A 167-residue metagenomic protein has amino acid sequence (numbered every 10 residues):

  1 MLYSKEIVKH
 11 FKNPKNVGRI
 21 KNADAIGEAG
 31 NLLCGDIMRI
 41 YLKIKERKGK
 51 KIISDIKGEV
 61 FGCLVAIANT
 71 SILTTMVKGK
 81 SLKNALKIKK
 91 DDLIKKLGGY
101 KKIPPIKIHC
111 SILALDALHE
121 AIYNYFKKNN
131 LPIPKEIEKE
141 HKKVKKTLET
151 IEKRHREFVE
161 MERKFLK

Functional and structural regions predicted by a protein language model:
M1-N22, I26-G27, K45-R47, L82-K167: C-terminal binding/interaction regions
Y3, F11, R39, K57-G58 (+1 more regions): Broad hydrophobic/π-residue packing in well-ordered secondary structure
V17-I53, G58: Structured beta-strand/loop patches that form or line metal/cofactor-binding pockets in enzymes
C34, V60-N69: Short, thiol/selenol-centered motifs that function as redox-active sites or metal-ligating centers
E59-G62, K80-N84: A short, ordered amphipathic alpha-helix with a cationic face
V65-K80: Alpha-helical support elements that line or immediately flank enzyme active sites and cofactor-binding pockets
